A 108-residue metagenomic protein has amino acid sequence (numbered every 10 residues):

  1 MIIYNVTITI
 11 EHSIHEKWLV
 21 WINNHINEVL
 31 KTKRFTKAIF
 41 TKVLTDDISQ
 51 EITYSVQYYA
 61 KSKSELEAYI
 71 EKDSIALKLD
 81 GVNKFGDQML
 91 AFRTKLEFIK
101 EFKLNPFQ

Functional and structural regions predicted by a protein language model:
M1-I3, I14-W21, I52-Y58, P106-F107: A broad, low-specificity signal for short, low-complexity segments enriched in glycine/proline and polar/charged
I3-I8, T41-K72: Short, well-ordered beta-strand segments in beta-rich or mixed alpha/beta enzyme and ligand-binding folds
I14-F40, K78-V82: Short amphipathic alpha-helical segments
H15-K17, E65-E67, K103: Intrinsically disordered, low-complexity acidic/polar segments
N23, E71-I75, Q108: Short intrinsically disordered coil segments
T32-T36, Y59-L96: An amphipathic, aromatic/His-enriched active-site/gating alpha helix that lines ligand/cofactor pockets
I39-S49, D80-Q108: Glycine-rich beta-strand-turn "strand-cap" elements at beta-sheet edges
